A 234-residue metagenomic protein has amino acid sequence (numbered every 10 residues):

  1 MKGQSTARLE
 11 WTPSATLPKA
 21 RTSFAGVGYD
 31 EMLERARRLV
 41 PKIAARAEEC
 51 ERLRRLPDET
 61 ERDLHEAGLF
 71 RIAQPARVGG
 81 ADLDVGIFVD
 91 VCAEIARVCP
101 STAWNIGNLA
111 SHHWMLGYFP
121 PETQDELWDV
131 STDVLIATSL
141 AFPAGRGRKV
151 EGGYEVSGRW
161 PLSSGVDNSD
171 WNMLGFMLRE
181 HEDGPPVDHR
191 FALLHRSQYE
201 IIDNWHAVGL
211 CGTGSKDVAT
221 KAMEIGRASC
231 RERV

Functional and structural regions predicted by a protein language model:
K2-G28: Intrinsic disorder at enzyme termini
L39-A47: N-terminal capping segment at the start of a domain
D58-E66, R71-S169: Glycine-rich flavin
L64, G212-E224: A short glycine-rich beta-alpha junction/loop motif
R159-Y199, N204, G214: DPxDG-like acidic metal-binding loop motif
I225-V234: Residue-level detector of conserved catalytic or cofactor/ligand-binding positions in enzyme active sites
